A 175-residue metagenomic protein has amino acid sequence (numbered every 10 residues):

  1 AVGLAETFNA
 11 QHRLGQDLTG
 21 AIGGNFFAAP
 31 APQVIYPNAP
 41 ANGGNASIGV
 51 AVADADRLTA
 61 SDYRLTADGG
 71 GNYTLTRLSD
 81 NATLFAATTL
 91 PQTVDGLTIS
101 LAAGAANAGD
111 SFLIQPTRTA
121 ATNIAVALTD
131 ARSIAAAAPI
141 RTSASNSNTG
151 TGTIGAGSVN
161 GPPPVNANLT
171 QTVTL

Functional and structural regions predicted by a protein language model:
A1-L175: S/T-rich, low-complexity, solvent-exposed segments of bacterial secretion/appendage proteins
